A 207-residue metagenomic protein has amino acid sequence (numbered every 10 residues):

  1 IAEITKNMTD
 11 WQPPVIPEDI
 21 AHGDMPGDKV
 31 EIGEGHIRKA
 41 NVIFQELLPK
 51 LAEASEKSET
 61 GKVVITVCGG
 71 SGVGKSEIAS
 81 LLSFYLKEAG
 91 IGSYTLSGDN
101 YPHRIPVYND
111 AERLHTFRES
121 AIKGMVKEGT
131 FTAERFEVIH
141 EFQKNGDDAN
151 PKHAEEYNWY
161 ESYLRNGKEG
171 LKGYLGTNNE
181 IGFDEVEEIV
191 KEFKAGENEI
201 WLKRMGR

Functional and structural regions predicted by a protein language model:
I1-V42: Charged, amphipathic alpha-helical linker segments immediately N-terminal to NTP-binding catalytic cores
V42-S58: Pre-Walker A adenine-sensing motif
V64-T66: Short hydrophobic/aromatic beta-strand immediately N-terminal to the Walker A/P-loop
G70: P-loop (Walker A) phosphate-binding loop of NTP-binding proteins
G74: Conserved glycine(s) of the Walker
I78, L82: Hydrophobic positions on the alpha1 helix immediately C-terminal to the Walker A/P-loop
F84-Y94: Post-Walker A helix-loop "phosphate-sensing" segment adjacent to the P-loop in P-loop NTPases
S93-Y94, P102-G206: Conserved nucleotide-sensing/catalytic segment adjacent to the nucleotide-binding pocket in NTP-handling enzymes
